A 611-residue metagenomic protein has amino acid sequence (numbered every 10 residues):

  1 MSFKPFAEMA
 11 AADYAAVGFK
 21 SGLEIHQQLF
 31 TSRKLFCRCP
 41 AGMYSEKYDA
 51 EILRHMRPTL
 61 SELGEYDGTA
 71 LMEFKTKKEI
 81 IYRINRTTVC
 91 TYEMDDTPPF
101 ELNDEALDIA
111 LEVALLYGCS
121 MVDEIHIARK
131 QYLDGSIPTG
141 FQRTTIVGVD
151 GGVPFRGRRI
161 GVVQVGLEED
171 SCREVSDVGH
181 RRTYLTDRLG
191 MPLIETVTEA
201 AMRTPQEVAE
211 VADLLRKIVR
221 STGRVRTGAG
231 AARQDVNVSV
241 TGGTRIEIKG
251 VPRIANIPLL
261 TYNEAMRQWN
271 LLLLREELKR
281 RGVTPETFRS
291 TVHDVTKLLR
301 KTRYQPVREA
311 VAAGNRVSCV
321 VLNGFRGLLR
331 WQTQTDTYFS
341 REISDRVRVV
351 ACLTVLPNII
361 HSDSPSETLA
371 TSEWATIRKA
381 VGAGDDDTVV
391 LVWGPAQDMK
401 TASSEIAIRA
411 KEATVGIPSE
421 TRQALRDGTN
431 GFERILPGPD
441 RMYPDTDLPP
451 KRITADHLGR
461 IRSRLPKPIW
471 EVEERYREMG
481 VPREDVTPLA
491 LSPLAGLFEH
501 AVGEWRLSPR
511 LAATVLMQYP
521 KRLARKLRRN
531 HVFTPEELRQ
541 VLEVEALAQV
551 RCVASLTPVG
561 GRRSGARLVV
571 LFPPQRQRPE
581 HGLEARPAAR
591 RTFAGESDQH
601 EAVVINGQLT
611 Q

Functional and structural regions predicted by a protein language model:
M1-C119, D123-I125, Q131-Y132, M202 (+4 more regions): N-terminal, positively charged regions that mediate nucleic acid binding
M1-L23, Y48, P98, L185-A201 (+7 more regions): Charged, compositionally biased, marginally structured helical/coil segments
Q28-F30, I127-Y132, V165, E199 (+2 more regions): Short loop/turn motifs enriched for small/polar and acidic residues
T31, C37, V122-E124, D170-S176 (+4 more regions): Short helix/loop capping segments that flank catalytic or ligand/cofactor-binding pockets
A41-G42, V165-D170, G250-A255: A short, sequence-level motif marking secondary-structure junctions
I125-V208, R275, G431-E433, T454: Conserved, charge-rich beta-strand/loop surface module that forms ligand/interface-binding patches within domains
V569-V570, Q577, L583-E584, E596 (+1 more regions): Hydrophobic alpha-helical signal/anchor motif
R586-G595, G607-T610: Periodic, rod-like helical contexts
